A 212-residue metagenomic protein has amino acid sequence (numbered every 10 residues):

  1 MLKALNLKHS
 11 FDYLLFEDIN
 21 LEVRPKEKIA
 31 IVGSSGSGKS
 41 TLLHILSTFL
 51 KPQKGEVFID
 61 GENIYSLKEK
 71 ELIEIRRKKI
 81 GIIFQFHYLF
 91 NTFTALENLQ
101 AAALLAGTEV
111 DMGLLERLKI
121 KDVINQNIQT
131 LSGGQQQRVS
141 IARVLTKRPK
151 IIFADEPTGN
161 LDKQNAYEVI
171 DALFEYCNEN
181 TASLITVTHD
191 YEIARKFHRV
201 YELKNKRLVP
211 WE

Functional and structural regions predicted by a protein language model:
S47: Helix-to-loop junction immediately C-terminal to a conserved catalytic motif
G55-N63: Conserved ABC transporter NBD signature motif
N63, T108-V123: Conserved ABC ATPase "signature" region
I64-G81: ABC ATPase NBD coupling module
N127-Q137: Conserved ABC ATPase signature
R148: Conserved catalytic motifs of ABC-family nucleotide-binding domains
I152-D155: Catalytic Walker B motif of ABC-type/P-loop ATPase nucleotide-binding domains
